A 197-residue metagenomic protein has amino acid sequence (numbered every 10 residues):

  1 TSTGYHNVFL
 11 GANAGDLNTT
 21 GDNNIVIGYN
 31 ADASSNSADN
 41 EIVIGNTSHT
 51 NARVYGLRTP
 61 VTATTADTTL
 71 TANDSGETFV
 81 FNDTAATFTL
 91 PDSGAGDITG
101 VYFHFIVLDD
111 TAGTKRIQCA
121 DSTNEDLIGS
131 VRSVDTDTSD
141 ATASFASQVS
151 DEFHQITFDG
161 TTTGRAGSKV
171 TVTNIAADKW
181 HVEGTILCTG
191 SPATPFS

Functional and structural regions predicted by a protein language model:
T1-L57: Glycine- and small/polar-enriched repetitive beta-structure motifs of secreted/surface proteins
H6, N23, N40, T50 (+5 more regions): The right-handed parallel beta-helix/beta-solenoid scaffold, focusing on the short coil/turn and N-cap positions
S37-D39, T65, I98-G100, R165-G167: Short beta-strand-initiation
N40-V43, A166-N174: Extracellular disulfide-bonded cysteine-rich modules/repeats
G56-S144, Q148, T173-S197: Exposed extracellular interaction/assembly regions and N-terminal maturation sites
T142-S168: Structured beta-strand segments within beta-sheet-rich domains
